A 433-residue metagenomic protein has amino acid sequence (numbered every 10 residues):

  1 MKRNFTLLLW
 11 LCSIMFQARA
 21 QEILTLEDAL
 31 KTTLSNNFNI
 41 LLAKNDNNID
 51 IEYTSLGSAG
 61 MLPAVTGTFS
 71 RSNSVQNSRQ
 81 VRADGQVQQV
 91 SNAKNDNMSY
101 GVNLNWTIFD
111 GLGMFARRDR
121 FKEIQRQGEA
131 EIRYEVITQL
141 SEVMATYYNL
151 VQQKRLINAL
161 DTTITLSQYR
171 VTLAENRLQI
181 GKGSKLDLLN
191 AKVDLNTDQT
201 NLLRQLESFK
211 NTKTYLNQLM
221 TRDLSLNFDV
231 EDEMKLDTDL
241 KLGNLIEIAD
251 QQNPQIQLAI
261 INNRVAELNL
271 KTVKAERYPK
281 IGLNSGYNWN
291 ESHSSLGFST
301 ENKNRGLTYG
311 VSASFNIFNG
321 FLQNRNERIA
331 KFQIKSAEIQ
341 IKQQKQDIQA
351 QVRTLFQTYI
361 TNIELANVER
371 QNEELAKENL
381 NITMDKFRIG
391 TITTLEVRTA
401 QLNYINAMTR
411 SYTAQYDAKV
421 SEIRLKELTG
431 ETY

Functional and structural regions predicted by a protein language model:
N4-I14: Sec-dependent N-terminal signal peptides
L11, A20-T66, S70, Q76 (+4 more regions): Bacterial Sec-pathway N-terminal export signals of envelope proteins
Q21, T68-W106, E231-T238, K271 (+3 more regions): Small/polar, glycine/serine/threonine/aspartate-rich low-complexity segments that form flexible
D28, T138-D250, T358, N362 (+1 more regions): Periplasmic alpha-helical coiled-coil/stalk elements that build and connect Gram-negative outer-membrane
L41-N45, S58-A59, K94, I108-V136 (+8 more regions): Sec/SRP-type N-terminal targeting helices
N45, T197-R222, E374-E431: Short segments within alpha-helical structural elements
